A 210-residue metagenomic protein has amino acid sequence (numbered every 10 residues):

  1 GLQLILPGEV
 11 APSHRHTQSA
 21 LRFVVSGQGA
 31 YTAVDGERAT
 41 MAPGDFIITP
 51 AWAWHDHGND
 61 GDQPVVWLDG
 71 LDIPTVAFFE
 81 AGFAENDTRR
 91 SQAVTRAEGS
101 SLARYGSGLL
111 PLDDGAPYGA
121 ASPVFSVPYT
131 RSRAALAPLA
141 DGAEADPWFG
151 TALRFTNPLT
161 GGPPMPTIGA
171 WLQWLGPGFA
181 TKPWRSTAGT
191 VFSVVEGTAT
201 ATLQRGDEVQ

Functional and structural regions predicted by a protein language model:
G1, A20, A53, Q63-V66 (+2 more regions): Residues that flank catalytic or metal-binding motifs in active/ligand-binding sites
G1-H16, A152-L159, G169-S186: Conserved short histidine dyad/triad with adjacent acidic residue
L6-P43, T49-A53, G58, R185-V209: A short beta-strand-loop-beta hairpin characteristic of the jelly-roll/cupin
L21-F23, I48, D62-A81, F192: A short hydrophobic beta-strand segment most commonly corresponding to one strand of the jelly-roll/cupin
H55-D56, T75-A77, G162, G178: Flexible loop/turn segments at secondary-structure boundaries
G82-T88, A188-T190: Short intrinsically disordered coil segments
E85-N86, Q92-T167, W171: A short, N-terminal "cap"/entry segment at the start of jelly-roll beta-barrel domains of the cupin/DSBH fold
T151, L159-P164, A170, P177 (+2 more regions): C-terminal functional regions that serve as terminal interaction/effector modules
